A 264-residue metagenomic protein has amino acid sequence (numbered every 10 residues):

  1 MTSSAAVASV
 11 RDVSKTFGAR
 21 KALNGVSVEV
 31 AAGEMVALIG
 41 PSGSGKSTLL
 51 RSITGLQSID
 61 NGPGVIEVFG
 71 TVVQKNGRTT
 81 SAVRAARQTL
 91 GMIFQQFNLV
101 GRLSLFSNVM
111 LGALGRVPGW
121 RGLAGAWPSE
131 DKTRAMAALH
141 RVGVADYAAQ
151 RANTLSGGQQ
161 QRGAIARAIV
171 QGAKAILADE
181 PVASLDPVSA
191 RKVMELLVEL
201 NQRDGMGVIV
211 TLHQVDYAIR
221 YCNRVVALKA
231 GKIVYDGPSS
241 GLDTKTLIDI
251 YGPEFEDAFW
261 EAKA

Functional and structural regions predicted by a protein language model:
T54: Helix-to-loop junction immediately C-terminal to a conserved catalytic motif
G62-K75: Conserved ABC transporter NBD signature motif
V72-K75, V117-D146: Conserved ABC ATPase "signature" region
V73-G91, R121-S129, L242: ABC ATPase NBD coupling module
R151-L155, Q159: Conserved ABC ATPase signature
I176-D179: Catalytic Walker B motif of ABC-type/P-loop ATPase nucleotide-binding domains
